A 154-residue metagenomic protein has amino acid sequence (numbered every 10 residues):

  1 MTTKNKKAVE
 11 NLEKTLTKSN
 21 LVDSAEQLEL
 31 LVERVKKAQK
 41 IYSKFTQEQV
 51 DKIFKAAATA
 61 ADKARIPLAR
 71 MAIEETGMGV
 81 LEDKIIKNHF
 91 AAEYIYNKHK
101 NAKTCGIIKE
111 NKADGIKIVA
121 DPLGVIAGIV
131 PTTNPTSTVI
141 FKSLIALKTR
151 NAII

Functional and structural regions predicted by a protein language model:
T2-I116: N-terminal Rossmann-like NAD(P)+-binding subdomain of aldehyde/semialdehyde dehydrogenases
N101-I154: Conserved small-residue-rich beta-alpha loop and adjacent elements that most often cradle the phosphate/pyrophosphate
